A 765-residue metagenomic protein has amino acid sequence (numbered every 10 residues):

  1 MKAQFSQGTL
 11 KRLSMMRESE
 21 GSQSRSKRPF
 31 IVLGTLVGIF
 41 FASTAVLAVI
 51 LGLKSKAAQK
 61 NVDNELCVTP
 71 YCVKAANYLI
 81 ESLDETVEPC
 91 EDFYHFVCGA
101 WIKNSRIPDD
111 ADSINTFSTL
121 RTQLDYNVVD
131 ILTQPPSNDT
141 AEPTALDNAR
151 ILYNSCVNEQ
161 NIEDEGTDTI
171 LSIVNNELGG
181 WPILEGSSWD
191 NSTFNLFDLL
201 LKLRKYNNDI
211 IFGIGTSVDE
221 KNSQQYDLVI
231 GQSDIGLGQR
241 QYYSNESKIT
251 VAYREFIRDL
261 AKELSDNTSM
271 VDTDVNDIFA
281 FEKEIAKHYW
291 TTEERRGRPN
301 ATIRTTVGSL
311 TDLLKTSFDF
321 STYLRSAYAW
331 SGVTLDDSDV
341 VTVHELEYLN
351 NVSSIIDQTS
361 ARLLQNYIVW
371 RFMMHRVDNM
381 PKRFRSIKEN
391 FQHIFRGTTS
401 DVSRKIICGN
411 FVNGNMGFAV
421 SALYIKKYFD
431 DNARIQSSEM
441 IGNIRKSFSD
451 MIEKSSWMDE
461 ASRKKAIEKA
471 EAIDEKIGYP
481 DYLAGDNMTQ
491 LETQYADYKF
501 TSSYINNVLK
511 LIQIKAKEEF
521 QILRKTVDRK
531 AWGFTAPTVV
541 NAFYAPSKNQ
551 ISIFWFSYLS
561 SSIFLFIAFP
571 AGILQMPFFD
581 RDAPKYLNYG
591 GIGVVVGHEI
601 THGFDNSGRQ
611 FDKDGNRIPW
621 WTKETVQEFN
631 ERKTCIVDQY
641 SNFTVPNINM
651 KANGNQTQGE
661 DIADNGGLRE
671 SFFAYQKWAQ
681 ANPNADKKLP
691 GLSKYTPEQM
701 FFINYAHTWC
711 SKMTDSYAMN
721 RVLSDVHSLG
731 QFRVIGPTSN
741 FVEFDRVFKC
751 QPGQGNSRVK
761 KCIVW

Functional and structural regions predicted by a protein language model:
A3-A42, A252: Helix-loop boundary elements of multi-pass alpha-helical membrane proteins
E20-S24, N77-D84, R106-P108, S188: Asp/Glu-centered strand-loop micro-motifs enriched in Gly/Pro and often flanked by an aromatic residue
R28-E65: Alpha-helical transmembrane segments in eukaryotic/viral proteins
L51-L53, R121, I278, E284 (+5 more regions): Intrinsically disordered, low-complexity linker/terminal regions across diverse proteins
S55, Q59-E81: Short, Gly/Pro- and small/polar-rich lid/capping loops
C67, Y71-C72, E88-E91, F96-D168: Active-site-surrounding "flap" and adjacent substrate/cofactor-binding loops of secreted or lumenal enzymes, prototyped
S82-N104, Y242-K262, W457-E460, Q658 (+1 more regions): Hydrophobic/aromatic-rich, well-ordered segments within soluble, folded domains that form packed cores
N127-N443, P480-L483, E492-E519: Noncatalytic, helix-rich "gating/capping" subdomain that lines the substrate-entry/channel surface of large enzyme
